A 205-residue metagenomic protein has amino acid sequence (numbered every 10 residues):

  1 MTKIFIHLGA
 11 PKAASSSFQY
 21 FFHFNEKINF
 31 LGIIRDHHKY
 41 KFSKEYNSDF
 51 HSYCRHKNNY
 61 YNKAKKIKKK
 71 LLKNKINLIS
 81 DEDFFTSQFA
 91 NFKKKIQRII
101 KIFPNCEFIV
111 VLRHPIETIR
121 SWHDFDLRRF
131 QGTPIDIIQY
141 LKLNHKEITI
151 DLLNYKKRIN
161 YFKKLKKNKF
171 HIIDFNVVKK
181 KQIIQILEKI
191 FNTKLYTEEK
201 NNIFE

Functional and structural regions predicted by a protein language model:
M1-F85, C106: PAPS-dependent sulfotransferase catalytic core
T2, I28, I172-D174, T197-N202: A broadly tuned "polar low-complexity/structure-edge" signature
G9, G32, G132, N201-N202: Residue-identity detector for glycine
H38-N58, I184-E205: PAPS-dependent sulfotransferase catalytic core
K66-K69, K73, K94, K164 (+1 more regions): Intrinsic low-complexity, intrinsically disordered segments enriched in polar/basic residues
A90-E198: PAPS-dependent sulfotransferase catalytic domain
